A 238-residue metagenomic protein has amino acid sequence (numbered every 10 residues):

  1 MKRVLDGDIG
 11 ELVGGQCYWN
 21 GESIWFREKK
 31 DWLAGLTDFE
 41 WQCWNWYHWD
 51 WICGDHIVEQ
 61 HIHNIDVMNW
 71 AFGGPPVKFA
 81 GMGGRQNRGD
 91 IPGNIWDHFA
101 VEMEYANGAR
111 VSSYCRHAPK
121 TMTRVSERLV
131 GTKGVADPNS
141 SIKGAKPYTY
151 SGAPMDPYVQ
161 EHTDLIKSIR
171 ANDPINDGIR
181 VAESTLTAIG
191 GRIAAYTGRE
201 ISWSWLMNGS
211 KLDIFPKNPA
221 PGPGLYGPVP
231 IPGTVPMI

Functional and structural regions predicted by a protein language model:
M1-G93, T121, S126-R128, V135 (+3 more regions): Predominantly a Rossmann-like dinucleotide-binding segment in NAD(P)-dependent oxidoreductases
V77-I238: Glycine-enriched catalytic-core subsegment of oxygenase/oxidase enzymes
